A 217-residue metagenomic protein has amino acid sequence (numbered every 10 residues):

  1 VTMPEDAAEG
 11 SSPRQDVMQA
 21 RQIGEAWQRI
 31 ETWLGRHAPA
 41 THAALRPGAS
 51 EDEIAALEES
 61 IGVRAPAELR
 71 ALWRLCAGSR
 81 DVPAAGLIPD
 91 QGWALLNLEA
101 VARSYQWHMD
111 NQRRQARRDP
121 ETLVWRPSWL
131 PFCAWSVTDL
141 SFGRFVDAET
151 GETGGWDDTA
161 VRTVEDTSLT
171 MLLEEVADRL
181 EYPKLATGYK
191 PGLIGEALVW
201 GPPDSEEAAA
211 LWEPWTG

Functional and structural regions predicted by a protein language model:
T2, M18, A102, D147 (+3 more regions): N-terminal non-cleavable signal-anchor helices
T2-D139, S205-E206, A210-G217: A surface-exposed partner-binding patch
H37, T41, V176, L180-T187: Short, flexible helical or helix-coil boundary motifs
A94-A100, D147, T167-L172: Helix N-cap / beta->alpha transition motif
S141-V146: Short, surface-exposed beta-strand/loop micro-motifs that present aromatic residues
W156-D157, R162-P183: Compact, glycine/acidic-enriched structural inserts
E181, Y189-G217: Acidic, carboxylate-rich catalytic segments that either coordinate divalent cations
